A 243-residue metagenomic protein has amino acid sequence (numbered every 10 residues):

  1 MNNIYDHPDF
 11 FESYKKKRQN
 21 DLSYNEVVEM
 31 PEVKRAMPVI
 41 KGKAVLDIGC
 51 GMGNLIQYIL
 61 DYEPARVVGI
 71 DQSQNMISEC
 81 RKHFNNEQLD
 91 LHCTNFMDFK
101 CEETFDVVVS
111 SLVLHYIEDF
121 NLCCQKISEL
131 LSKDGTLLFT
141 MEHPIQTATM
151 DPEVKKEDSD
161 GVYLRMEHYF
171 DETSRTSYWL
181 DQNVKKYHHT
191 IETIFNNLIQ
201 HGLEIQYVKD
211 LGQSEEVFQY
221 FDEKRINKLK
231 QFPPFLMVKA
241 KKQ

Functional and structural regions predicted by a protein language model:
M1-I40, N54-Y58, M76-E79: Conserved class I S-adenosyl-L-methionine
L46-I48, M52-D98: Class I SAM-dependent methyltransferase SAM/SAH-binding core
M97-V108: A short acidic, Gly/Pro-enriched loop at the edge of an enzyme's catalytic core that lines a small-molecule cofactor
V107-N121: A short SAM/SAH-binding and catalytic strip from SAM-dependent methyltransferases
N121-T136: A short glycine-rich, Lys/Arg-flanked "PGG" loop and its adjoining helix->strand segment in the class I
L137-E172: Conserved class I S-adenosyl-L-methionine
M141, I145-A148, Y178-E192: Acceptor-substrate binding/catalytic loop of class I
S174, K186-V208: Short alpha-helix
